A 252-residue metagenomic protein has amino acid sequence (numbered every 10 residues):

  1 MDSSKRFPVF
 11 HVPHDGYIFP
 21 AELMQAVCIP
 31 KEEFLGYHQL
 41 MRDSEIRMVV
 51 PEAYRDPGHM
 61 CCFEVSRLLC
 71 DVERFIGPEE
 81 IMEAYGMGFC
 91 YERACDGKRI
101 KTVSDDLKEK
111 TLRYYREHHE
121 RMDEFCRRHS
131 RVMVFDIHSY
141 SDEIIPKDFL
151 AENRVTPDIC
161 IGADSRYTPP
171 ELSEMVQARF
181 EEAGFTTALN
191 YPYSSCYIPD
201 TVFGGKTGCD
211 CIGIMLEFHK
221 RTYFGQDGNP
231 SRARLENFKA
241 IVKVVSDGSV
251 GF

Functional and structural regions predicted by a protein language model:
M1-F252: N-terminal catalytic or cofactor-binding beta/alpha core of small enzyme domains
